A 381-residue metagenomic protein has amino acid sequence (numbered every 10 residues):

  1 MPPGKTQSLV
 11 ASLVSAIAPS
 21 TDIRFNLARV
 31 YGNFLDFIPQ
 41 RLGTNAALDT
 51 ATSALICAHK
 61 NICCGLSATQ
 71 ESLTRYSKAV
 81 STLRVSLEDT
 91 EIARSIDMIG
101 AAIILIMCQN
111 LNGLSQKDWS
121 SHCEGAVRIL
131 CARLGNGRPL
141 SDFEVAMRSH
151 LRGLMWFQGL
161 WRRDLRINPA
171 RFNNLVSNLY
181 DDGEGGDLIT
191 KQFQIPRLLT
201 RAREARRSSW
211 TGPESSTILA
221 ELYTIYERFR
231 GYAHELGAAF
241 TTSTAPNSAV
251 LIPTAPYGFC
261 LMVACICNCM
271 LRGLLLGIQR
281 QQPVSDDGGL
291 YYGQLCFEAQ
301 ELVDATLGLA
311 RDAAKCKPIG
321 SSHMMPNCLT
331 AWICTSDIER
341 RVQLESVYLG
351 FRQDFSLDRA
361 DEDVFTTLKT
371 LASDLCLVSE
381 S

Functional and structural regions predicted by a protein language model:
M1-Q70, V85-L87: Acidic, Ser/Thr/Pro-rich intrinsically disordered transcriptional activation regions
P3, S8-A11, A28-Y31, N168 (+3 more regions): C-terminal region signature
G4, M107-W210: Acidic/serine-rich, low-complexity amphipathic helices located in mid- to C-terminal regulatory regions
I23-N33, S72-S77, S243, A299-V303: Helix-turn-helix repeat elements of alpha-solenoid scaffolds
D36-P39, A51-G65, R75-D118, A126-L134 (+3 more regions): Hydrophobic/aromatic-rich effector regions of fungal transcription factors
N45, R94-D97, S115, W119 (+5 more regions): Helix-start/N-cap signature of alpha-helical segments
T50-A51, T69, L73, R84 (+6 more regions): Intrinsically disordered, low-complexity segments that are common in secreted/host-exposed effector and toxin peptides
C64, R166-Q353: Cytosolic regulatory protein-protein interaction regions
